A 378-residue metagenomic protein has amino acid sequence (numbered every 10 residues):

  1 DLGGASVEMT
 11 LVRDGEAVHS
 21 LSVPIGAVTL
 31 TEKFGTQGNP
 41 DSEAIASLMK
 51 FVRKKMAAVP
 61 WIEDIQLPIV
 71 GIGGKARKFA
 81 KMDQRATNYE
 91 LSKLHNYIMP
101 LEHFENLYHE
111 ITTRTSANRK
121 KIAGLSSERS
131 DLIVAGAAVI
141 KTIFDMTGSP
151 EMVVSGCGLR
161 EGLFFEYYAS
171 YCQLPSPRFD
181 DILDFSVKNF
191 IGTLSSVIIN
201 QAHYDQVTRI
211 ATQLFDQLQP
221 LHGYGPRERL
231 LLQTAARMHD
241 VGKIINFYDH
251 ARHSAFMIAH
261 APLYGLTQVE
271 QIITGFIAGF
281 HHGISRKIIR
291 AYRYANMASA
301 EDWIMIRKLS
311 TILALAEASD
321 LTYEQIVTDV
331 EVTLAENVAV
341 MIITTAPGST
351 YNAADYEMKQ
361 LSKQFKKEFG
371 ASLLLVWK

Functional and structural regions predicted by a protein language model:
D1-D14: Rossmann-like NAD(P)H-binding beta-loop-alpha module
G3-G4, Y323-I326: Short solvent-exposed loop/turn micro-motifs enriched in small/polar/acidic residues
L11-R13, H19-Y323, V330-E331, A335-V338 (+3 more regions): Helical "lid/coupling" subdomains associated with nucleotide-phosphate turnover
Y351-L373: Short, non-transmembrane amphipathic alpha-helical segments
